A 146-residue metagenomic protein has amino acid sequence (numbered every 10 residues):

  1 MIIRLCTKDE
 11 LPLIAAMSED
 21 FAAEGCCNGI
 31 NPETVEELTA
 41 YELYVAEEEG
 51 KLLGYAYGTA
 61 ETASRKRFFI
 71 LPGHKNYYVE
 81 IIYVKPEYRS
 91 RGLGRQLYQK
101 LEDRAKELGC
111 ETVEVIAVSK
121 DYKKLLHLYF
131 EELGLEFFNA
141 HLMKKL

Functional and structural regions predicted by a protein language model:
M1-I14: A short beta-loop-alpha structural element at the N-terminal edge of CoA-dependent acyl/N-acetyltransferase catalytic
L5, C110, L128-A140: Conserved acetyl-CoA-binding loop of GNAT-fold acetyltransferases
A23-Y44: Active-site rim helix/loop that mediates acceptor-substrate recognition in acyltransferases
V45, K51-A60, Y78, Y83: Conserved beta-strand in the GNAT
A56-I70: A conserved beta-strand-loop-helix scaffold within acyl/acetyltransferase catalytic domains
I70-P86, A140: Conserved acetyl-CoA binding element of GNAT-fold acetyltransferases
V84, S90-D103: Conserved acetyl-CoA-binding loop-helix of GNAT-fold acetyltransferases
E114-L125, M143-L146: Conserved beta-strand-loop-alpha-helix junction that forms the acyl-donor binding cleft
